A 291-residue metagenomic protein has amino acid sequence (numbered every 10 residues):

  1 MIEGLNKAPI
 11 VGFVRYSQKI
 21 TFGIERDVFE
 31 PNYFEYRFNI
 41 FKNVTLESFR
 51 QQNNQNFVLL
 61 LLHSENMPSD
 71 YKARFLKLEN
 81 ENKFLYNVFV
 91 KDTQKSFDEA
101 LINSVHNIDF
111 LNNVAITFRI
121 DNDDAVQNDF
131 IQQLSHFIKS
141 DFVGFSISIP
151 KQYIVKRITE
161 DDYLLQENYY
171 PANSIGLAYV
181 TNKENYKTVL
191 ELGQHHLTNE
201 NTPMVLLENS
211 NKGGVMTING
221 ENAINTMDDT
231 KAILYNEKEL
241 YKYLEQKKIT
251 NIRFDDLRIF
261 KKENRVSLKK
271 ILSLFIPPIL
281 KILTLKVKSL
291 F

Functional and structural regions predicted by a protein language model:
M1-V11: Short amphipathic alpha-helices and their capping/turn segments at secondary-structure boundaries
G4, L177-F291: C-terminal catalytic/acceptor-binding lobe
V11-D27, S64, P150, N219: Short loop/turn segments at strand-loop or loop-helix junctions that form parts of catalytic or ligand-binding pockets
G23-P31, Y36, L61-I116: Active-site-proximal specificity loops/subdomain of glycosyltransferases
F29-Y33, V44-N56, N82: Short, acidic, metal-binding catalytic loop of nucleotide-sugar glycosyltransferases
K95-F110, Q127-V205: Conserved catalytic core of nucleotide-sugar-dependent glycosyltransferases
D123-A125: Acidic metal-phosphate-binding loop of nucleotide-sugar-dependent transferases
